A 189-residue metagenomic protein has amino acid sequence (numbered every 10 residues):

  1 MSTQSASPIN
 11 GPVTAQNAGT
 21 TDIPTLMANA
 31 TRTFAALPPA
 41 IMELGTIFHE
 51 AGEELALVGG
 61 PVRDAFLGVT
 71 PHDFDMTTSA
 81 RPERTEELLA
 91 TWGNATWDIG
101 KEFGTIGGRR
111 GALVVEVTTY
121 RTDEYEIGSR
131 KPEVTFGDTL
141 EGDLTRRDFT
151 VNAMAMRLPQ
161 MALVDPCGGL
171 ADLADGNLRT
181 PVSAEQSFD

Functional and structural regions predicted by a protein language model:
M1-D189: Catalytic cores of the polymerase beta-like nucleotidyltransferase superfamily and closely associated nucleotide
